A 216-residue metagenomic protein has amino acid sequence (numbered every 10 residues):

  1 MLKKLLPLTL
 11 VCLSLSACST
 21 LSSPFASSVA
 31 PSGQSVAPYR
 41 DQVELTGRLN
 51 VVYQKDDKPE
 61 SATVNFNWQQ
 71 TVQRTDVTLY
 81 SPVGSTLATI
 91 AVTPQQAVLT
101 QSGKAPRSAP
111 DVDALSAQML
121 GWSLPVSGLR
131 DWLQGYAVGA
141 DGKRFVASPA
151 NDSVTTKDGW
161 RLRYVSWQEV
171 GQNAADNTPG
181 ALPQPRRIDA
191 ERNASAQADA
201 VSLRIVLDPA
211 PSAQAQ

Functional and structural regions predicted by a protein language model:
M1-L8: Bacterial N-terminal signal peptides that target proteins for export
C12-V36: Bacterial Sec signal peptide processing site at the extreme N-terminus
S27-V52, N67: Post-signal peptide N-terminal segment of mature Sec-exported envelope proteins
P38-V43, P59-E60, W68-Q73, A181-P183: Edge/loop elements at the starts and ends of beta-strands within beta-rich repeat scaffolds
E60-V64, A88-A91, D199-I205: Amphipathic hydrophobic-ligand
R74-S123: An acidic-aromatic
G103-W160: Flexible, processing/modification-adjacent segments and terminal tails in exported/periplasmic/extracellular proteins
V138-Q216: Gly/Pro-enriched, hydrophobic low-complexity segments that function as extracytoplasmic propeptides/linkers
